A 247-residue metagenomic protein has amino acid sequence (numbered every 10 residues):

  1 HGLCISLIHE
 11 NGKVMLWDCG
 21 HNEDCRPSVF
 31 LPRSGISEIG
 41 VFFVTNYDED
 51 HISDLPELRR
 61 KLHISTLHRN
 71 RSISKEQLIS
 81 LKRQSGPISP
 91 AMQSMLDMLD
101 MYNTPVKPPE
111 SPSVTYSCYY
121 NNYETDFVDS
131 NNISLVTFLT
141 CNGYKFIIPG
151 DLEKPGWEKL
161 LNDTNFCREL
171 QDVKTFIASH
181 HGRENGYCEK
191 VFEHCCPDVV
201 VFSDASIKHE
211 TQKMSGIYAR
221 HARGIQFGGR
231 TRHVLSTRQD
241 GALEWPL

Functional and structural regions predicted by a protein language model:
H1, N22-D24, Y47-S53, S74-Q77 (+4 more regions): Active-site environment of divalent metal-dependent phosphoester hydrolases
H1-E38, D97-T175, Q239-L247: Core dinuclear metal-dependent hydrolase active-site scaffold
L3, T66-H68, S72-N132, V199-L247: Binuclear metal-ion centers of metallo-dependent hydrolases, dominated by the metallo-beta-lactamase
G12-M15, N22-S74, N165-R183, C196-V200: Active-site metal-binding motif and surrounding structural segment of the metallo-beta-lactamase
K13, K61, R69-R71, K75 (+9 more regions): Context-gated lysine
R26-P27, H51-D54, I88-A91, M95 (+4 more regions): Stable alpha-helical elements in mature extracytoplasmic
V29-F30, D54-L58, K159-L160, Y187-C195 (+1 more regions): A short acidic, amphipathic alpha-helical/loop segment
R60-L62, Y119-N121, F127, S134-L139 (+2 more regions): Glycine/serine-rich loop-strand microenvironments at binding/catalytic pocket rims
